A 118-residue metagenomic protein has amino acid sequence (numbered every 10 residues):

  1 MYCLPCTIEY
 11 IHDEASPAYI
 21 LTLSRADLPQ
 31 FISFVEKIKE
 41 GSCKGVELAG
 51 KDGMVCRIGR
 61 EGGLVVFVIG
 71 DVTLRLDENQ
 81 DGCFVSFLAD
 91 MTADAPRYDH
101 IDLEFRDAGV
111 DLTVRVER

Functional and structural regions predicted by a protein language model:
M1-R118: Positively charged, low-complexity terminal tracts and the immediately adjacent first secondary-structure elements
